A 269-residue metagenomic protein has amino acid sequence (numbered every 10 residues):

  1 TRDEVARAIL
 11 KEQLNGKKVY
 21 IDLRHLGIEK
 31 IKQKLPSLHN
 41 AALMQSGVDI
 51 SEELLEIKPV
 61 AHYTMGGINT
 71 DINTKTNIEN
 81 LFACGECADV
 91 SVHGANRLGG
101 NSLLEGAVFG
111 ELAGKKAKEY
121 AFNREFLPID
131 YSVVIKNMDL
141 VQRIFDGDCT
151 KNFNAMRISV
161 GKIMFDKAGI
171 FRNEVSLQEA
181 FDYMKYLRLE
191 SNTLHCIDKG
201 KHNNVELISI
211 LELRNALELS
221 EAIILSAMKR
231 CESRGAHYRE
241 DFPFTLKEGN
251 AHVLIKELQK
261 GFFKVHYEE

Functional and structural regions predicted by a protein language model:
T1-E53, K116-F122, K162: An anion/pyrophosphate-binding glycine-rich loop and adjacent beta-alpha core in soluble alpha-beta enzymes
A8-L14, Y63, N69-A83, C87-E269: Glycine- and aromatic-enriched mobile tails/lids
P36, A41-F82: FAD/FMN-dependent oxidoreductases across multiple families
